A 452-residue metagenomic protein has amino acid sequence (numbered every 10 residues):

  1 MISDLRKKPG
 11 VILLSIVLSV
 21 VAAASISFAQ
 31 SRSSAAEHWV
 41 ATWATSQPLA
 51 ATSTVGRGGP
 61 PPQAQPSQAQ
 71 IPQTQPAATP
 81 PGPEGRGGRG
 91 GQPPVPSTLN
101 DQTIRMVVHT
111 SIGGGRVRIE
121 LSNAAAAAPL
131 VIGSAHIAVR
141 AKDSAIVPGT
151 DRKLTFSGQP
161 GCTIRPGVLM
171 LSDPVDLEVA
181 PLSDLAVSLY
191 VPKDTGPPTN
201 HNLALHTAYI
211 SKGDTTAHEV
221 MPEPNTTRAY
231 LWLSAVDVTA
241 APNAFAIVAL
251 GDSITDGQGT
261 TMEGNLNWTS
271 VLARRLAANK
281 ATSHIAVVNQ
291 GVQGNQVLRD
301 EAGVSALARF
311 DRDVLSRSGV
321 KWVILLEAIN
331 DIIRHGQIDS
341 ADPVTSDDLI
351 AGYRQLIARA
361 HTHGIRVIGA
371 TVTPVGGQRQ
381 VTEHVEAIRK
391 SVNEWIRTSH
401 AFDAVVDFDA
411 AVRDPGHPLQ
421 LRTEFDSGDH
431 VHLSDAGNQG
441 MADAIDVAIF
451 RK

Functional and structural regions predicted by a protein language model:
I2-D4, I12-S15, S19, S25-L250 (+3 more regions): N-terminal secretory targeting modules
A125, K193-D194, S253-G257, V292-V297 (+4 more regions): Solvent-exposed loop/turn segments at secondary-structure junctions within structured extracellular/periplasmic domains
P197-L203, Q258-N265, L298-A302, H335-I338 (+1 more regions): Short, solvent-exposed loop/turn and secondary-structure capping segments
A246-G251, T255, I285-G291, K321-L326 (+4 more regions): Structural recognition of the beta-strand scaffold that forms the well-ordered cores of secreted hydrolase catalytic
D256, G264-Q296, V304-A308, D313: Phosphate-binding active sites in nucleotide-utilizing proteins
T260, V292-D347: Oxyanion-hole/transition-state-stabilizing segment in secreted/luminal serine hydrolases and related acyltransferases
L307, I333-H335, V372-K452: Catalytic His-Asp segment of secreted/periplasmic serine-dependent ester chemistry enzymes
Y353-H361: Surface-exposed amphipathic alpha-helices with a cationic face
